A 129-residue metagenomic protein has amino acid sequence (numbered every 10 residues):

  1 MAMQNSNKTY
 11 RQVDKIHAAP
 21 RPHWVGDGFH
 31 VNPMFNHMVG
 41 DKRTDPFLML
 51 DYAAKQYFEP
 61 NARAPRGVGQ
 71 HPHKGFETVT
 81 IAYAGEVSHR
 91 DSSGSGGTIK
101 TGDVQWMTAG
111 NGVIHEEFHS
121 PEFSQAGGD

Functional and structural regions predicted by a protein language model:
A2-M34: Hydrophobic alpha-helical membrane-insertion signals
N5-Q12, H37-T44, G67, S93-T98: A broad, low-specificity signal for short, low-complexity segments enriched in glycine/proline and polar/charged
P22-Y83: A short glycine-rich, His/Asp/Glu-containing loop-to-beta-strand
V39, H73, S92, F118-H119: Short capping/connector residues at structural and topological boundaries
G40-K42, K74, T98-I99, S124-G128: Solvent-exposed alpha-helices and their adjacent loops that cap or buttress functional pockets in soluble metabolic
P65, T80-T101, V113-E116: A short beta-strand-loop-beta hairpin characteristic of the jelly-roll/cupin
A109-D129: Ligand-binding loop in jelly-roll beta-barrel domains
